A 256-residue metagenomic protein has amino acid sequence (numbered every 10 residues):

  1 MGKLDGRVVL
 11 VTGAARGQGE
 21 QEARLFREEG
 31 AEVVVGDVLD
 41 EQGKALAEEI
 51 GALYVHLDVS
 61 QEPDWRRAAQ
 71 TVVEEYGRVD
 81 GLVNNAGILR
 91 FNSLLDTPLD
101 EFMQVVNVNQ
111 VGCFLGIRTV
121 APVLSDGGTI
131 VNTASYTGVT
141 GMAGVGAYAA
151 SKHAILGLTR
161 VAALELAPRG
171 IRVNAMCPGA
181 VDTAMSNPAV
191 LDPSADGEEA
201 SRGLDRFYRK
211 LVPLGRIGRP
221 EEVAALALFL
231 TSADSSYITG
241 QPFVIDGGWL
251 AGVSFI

Functional and structural regions predicted by a protein language model:
K3-V33: Canonical Rossmann dinucleotide-binding motif of NAD(H)/NADP(H)-dependent dehydrogenases/reductases, specifically
S93-L94, E101-M103, Y208: Substrate-binding pocket helix/loop in short-chain dehydrogenase/reductase
L95, G127, T140-A147, P168 (+4 more regions): Active-site loop immediately N-terminal to the catalytic Tyr-X3-Lys motif of short-chain dehydrogenase/reductase
I117, S151, T159: Active-site helix of classical SDR
P122, L164-P168, S236: Alpha-helical segment proximal to the catalytic Tyr-Lys
S135: Residue(s) in the substrate-gating loop at a strand-loop-helix junction that position the organic substrate next
T140, L228, T239-I256: Short C-terminal tail/terminal secondary-structure segment of NAD(P)H-dependent dehydrogenase/reductase domains
